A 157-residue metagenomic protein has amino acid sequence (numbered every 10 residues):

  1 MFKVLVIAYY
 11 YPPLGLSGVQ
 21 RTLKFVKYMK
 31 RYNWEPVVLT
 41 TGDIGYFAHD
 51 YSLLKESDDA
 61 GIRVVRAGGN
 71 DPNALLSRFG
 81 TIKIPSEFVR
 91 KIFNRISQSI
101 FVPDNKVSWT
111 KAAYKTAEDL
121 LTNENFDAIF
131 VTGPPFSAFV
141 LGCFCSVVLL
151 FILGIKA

Functional and structural regions predicted by a protein language model:
M1-D71: N-terminal subdomain of nucleotide-sugar transferases
M1-F2, T110, Y114: N-terminal targeting/anchoring "stem" of glycan-biosynthesis enzymes
F2-V4, A128, C145-A157: Active-site proximal beta-strand in glycosyltransferases
K27, R31, K115, D119 (+1 more regions): Short, well-ordered alpha-helices that flank and scaffold nucleotide-derived cofactor binding pockets
T41-K111, L120: A conserved catalytic-core segment of Leloir-type glycosyltransferases
D58-A60, F139-I152: Short amphipathic alpha-helices and their capping/turn segments at secondary-structure boundaries
F101, A113, A117-A138, I152: Short N-terminal targeting/anchoring amphipathic segment
